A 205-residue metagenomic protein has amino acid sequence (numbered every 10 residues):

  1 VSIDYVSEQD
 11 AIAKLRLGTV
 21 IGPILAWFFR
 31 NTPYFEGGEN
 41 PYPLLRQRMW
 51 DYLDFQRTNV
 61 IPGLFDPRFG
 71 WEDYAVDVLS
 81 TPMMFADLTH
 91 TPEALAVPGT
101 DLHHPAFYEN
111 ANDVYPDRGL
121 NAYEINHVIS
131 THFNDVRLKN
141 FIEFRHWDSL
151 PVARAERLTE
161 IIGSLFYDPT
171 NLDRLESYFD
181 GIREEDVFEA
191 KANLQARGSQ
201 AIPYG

Functional and structural regions predicted by a protein language model:
S2-R137: Loop-rich catalytic cores of soluble enzymes, especially ATP-dependent carboxylate-amine ligases and other
D135-R137, F141-G205: Substrate-recognition/cap regions that form aromatic- and gly/pro-loop-enriched pockets for small-molecule ligands
